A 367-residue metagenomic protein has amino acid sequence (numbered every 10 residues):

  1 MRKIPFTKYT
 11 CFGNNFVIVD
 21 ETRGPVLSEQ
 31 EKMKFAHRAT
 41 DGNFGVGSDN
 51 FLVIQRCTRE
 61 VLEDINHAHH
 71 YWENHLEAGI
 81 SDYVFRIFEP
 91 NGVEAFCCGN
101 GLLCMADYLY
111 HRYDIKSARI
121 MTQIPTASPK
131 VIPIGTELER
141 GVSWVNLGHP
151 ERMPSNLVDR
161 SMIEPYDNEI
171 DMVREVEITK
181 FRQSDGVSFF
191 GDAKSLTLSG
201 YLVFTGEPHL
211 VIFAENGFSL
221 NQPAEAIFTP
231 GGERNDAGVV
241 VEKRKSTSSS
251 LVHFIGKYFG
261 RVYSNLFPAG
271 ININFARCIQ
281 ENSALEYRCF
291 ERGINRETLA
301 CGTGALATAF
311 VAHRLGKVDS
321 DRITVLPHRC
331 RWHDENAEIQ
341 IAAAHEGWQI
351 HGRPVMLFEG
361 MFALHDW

Functional and structural regions predicted by a protein language model:
M1-R140, V203, V211-W367: A glycine-rich beta-to-alpha transition motif near the start of alpha/beta enzyme domains, typified by
K3-P5, D171-R174, G200: Short secondary-structure junctions
A127, G135-M153, L157-D159, E164-E169 (+2 more regions): Glycine-rich, mobile lid/loop segments that gate access to catalytic sites or pores
R152-R174, E346-W367: C-terminal domain-closing interface element
V173-S188, L198: ATP/pyrophosphate-binding catalytic subdomain of soluble kinases
F189-G191, L266: Short, conserved catalytic or adaptor-binding loops enriched in Gly and charged residues
